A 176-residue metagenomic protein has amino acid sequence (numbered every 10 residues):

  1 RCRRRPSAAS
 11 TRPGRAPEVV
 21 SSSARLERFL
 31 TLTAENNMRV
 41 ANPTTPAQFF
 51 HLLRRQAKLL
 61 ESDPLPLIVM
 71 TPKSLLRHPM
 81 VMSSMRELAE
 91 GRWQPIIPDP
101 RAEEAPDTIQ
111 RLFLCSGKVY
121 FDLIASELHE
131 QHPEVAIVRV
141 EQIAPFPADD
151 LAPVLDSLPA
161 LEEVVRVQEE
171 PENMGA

Functional and structural regions predicted by a protein language model:
R3, G14-R25, T31, S62 (+2 more regions): Thiamine diphosphate
P6: DNA-binding interface regions
A9-T11, T44, I68-P72, L114-C115 (+1 more regions): Short beta-strand segments
G14-K58: Conserved thiamine diphosphate
N42, P46-M80: Structural signature of the thiamine diphosphate
